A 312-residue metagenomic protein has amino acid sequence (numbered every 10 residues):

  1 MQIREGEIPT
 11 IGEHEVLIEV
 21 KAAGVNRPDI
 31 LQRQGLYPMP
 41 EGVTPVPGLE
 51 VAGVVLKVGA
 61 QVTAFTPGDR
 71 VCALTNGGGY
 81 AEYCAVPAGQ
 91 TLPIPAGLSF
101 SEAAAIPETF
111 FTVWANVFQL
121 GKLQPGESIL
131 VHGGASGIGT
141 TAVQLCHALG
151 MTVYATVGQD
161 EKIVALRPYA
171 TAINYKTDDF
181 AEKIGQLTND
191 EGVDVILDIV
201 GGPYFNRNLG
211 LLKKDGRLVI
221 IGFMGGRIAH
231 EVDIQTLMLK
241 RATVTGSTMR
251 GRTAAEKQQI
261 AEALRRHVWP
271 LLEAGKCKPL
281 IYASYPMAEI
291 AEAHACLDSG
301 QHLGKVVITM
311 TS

Functional and structural regions predicted by a protein language model:
E7-G24, L36-G78: Glycine-rich beta-strand-centered segment in the early N-terminal region that forms part of a ligand/cofactor-binding
L31, G42-T44, R70-A135: NAD(P)H dinucleotide-binding glycine-rich loop of Rossmann-like/cofactor-binding domains, especially the beta1-alpha1
F65-T66, L123, L212: Short, well-ordered loop/turn sites that connect or cap secondary structure elements
G79-E82, V157-A165, A229-D233: Short, glycine/polar-rich helix-capping loops at beta-to-alpha or helix-loop-helix junctions that flank or form
V131, H147-R207, Q259: Adenosine-nucleotide cofactor-binding segment
G139-T140: N-terminal Rossmann-fold NAD(P) dinucleotide-binding loop
L149-T152, V157, P203-K276, T309-S312: Glycine-rich phosphate-binding loop and adjacent beta-alpha segment of Rossmann(oid) nucleotide-cofactor-binding
W269, A274-A283, A291-S312: C-terminal capping/lid region of NAD(P)-dependent oxidoreductase domains
